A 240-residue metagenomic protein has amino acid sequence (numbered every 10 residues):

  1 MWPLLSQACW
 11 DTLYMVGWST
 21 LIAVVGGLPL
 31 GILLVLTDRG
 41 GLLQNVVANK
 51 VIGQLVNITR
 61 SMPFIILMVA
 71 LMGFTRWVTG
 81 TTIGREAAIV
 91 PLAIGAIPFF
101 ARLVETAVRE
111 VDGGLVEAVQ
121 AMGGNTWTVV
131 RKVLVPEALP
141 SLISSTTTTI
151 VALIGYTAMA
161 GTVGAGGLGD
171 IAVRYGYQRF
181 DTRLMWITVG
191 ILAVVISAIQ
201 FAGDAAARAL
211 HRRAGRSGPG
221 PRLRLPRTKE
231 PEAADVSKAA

Functional and structural regions predicted by a protein language model:
M1-D11, R76-G84, A165-R183: Membrane interfacial helix motifs at helix-loop boundaries and amphipathic/re-entrant anchors
M1-P3, G40-A48, T128-R131, G215: Short, membrane-interfacial amphipathic segments enriched in basic
L5, C9, L13, L55-I58 (+5 more regions): Hydrophobic alpha-helical elements at and bordering transmembrane segments of multi-pass membrane proteins
S6-R109, S144-V151, I191-I199: Membrane-water interface segments at the C-terminal ends of transmembrane alpha-helices in multi-pass inner-membrane
L33-R39, W186-A240: C-terminal transmembrane helix and the adjacent membrane-cytosol boundary/short C-terminal tail of inner/organellar
V108-A138, A165, Q178: Short helix-to-coil transition segments within interhelical loops that connect adjacent transmembrane helices
T126-M159: Transmembrane alpha-helices
Y156-W186, G190-I191, H211, G215-G220: Glycine-rich helix-loop "coupling/hinge" segments at transmembrane-helix boundaries in multipass transporters
